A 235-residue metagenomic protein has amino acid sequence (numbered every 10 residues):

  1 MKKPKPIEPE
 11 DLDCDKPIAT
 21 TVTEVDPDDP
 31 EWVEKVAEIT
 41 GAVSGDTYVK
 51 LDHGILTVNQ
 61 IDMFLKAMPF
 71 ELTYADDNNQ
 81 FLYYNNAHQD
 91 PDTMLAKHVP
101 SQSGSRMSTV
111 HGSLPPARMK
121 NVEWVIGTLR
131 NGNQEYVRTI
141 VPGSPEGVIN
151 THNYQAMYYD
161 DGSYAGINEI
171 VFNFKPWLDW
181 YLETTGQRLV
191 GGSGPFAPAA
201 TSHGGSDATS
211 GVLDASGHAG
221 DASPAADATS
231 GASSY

Functional and structural regions predicted by a protein language model:
K2, I7-T47, G54-I55, I61-L65 (+1 more regions): Juxtadomain coupling helices with adjacent low-complexity linkers
I7, D76-Y83, A87-T184: Sensory/regulatory domains in signal-transduction proteins
D46-H88: Sensory modules in modular signal-transduction proteins
F70-E71, L114-R118, A156-Y159, T201 (+2 more regions): Generic hydrophobic/packing signal
